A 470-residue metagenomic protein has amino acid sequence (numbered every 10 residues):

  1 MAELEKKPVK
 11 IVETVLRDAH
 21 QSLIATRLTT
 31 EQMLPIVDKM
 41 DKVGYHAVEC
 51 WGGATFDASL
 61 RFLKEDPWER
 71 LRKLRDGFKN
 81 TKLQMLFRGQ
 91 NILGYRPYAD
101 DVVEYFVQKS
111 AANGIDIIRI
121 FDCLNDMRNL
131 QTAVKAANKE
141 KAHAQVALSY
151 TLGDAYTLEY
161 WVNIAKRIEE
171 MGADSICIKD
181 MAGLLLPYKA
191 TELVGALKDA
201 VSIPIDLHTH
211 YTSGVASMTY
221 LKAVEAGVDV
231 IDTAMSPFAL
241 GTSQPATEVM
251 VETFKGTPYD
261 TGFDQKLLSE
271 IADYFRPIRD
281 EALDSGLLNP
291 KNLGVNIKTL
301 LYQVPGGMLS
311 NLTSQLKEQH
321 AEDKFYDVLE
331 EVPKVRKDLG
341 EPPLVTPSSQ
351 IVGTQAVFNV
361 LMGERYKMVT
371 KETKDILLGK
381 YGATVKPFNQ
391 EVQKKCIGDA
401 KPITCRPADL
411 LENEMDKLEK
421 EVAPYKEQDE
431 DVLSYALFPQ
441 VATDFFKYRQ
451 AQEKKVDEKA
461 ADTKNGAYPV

Functional and structural regions predicted by a protein language model:
M1-I24, L71-D76: N-terminal amphipathic alpha-helix/helix-capping segment at the start of soluble metabolic enzymes
I11, A19, M40, I120 (+4 more regions): Conserved, mostly hydrophobic/aromatic
K39-S59, N289-T299, Q303-V470: Terminal or standalone catalytic/regulatory effector modules within metabolic enzymes and repeat proteins
G52-E169, I176, G183-P187: Active-site beta->alpha loop and helix N-cap motifs at the rims of alpha/beta catalytic domains
I120-C123, D180, A226-S243: Glycine-rich phosphate-binding active-site loops on the catalytic face of alpha/beta enzymes
Y156-I168, S213-D229: Catalytic cores of alpha/beta
A239-T261: C-terminal helical cap(s) of enzyme catalytic domains, especially alpha/beta-barrels
